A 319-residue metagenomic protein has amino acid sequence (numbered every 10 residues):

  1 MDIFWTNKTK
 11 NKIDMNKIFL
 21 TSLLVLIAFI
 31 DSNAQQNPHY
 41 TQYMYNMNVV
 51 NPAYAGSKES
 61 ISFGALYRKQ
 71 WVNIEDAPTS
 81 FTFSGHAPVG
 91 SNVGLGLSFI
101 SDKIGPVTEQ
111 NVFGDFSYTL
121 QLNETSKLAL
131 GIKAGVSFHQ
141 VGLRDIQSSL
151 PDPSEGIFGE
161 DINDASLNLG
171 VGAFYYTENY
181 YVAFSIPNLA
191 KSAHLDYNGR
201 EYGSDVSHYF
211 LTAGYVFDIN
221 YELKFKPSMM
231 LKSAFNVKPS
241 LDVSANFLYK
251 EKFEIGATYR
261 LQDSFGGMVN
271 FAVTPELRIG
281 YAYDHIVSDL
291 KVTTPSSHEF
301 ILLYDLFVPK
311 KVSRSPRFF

Functional and structural regions predicted by a protein language model:
M1-H39, A245, F318-F319: Bacterial Sec-dependent N-terminal signal peptides
Q35-F319: Subset of outer-membrane beta-barrel
